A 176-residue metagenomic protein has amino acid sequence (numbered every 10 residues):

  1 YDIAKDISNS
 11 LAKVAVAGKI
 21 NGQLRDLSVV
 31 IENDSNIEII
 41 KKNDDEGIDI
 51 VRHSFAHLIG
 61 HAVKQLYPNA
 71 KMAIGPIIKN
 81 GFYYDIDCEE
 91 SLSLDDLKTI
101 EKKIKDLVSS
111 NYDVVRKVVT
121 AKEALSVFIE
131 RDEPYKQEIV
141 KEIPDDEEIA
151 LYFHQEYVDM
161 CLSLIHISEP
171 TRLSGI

Functional and structural regions predicted by a protein language model:
Y1-N9: Short amphipathic, charge-patterned alpha-helical segments
A15-V29: Short acidic beta-strand-loop surface patches of small beta-rich interaction domains
D34-I37: Loop/turn positions that initiate beta-strands
N43-V51: Short, Lys/Arg- and Gly-enriched loop/turn segments at beta-strand edges
P76-Y83: Short, conserved phosphate-binding/catalytic loop or strand-edge motifs used in phosphoryl-/nucleotidyl-transfer
E90-M160: Acidic low-complexity segments
I165-E169, L173-I176: Single conserved hydrophobic/aromatic residue that forms the stacking wall/gate of nucleotide- or nucleobase-binding
